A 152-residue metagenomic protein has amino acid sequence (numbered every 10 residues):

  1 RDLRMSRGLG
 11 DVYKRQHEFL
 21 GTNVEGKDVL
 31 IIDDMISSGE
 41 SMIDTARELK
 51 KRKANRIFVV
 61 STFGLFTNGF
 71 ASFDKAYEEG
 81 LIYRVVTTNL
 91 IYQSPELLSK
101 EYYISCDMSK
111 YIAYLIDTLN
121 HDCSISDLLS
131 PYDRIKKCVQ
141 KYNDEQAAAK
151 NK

Functional and structural regions predicted by a protein language model:
R1, T62-L65, M108: Structured loop/turn residues at secondary-structure junctions
R1-Y13: Single conserved hydrophobic/aromatic residue that forms the stacking wall/gate of nucleotide- or nucleobase-binding
S6, V60, C106: Active-site-adjacent beta-strand anchor residues
D11-K100: PRPP/pyrophosphate-binding module of the type I phosphoribosyltransferase fold
N68-K152: Acidic, metal-coordinating catalytic segment for phosphate/diphosphate chemistry, firing primarily on the Nudix
